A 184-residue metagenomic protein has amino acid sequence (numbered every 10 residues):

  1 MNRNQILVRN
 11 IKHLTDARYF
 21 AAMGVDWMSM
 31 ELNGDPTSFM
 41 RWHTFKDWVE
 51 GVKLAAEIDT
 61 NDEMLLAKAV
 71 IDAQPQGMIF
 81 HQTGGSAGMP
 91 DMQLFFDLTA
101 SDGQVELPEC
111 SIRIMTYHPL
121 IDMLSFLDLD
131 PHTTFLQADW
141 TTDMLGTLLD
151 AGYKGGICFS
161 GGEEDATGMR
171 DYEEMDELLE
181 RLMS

Functional and structural regions predicted by a protein language model:
M1-G85, L120-I157, G161-S184: Conserved N-terminal beta1-alpha1 strand-loop-helix module at the mouth
G77, Q93, S111-I112, T133: Structural motif
P90-L98: Phosphate-end processing signature that detects enzymes handling 5′-triphosphorylated RNA and polyphosphate
F95, R113-I114, F135, C158: Ordered hydrophobic segments in well-structured contexts
D97-F126: Internal catalytic-core helix/loop-beta-alpha segment that presents or stabilizes conserved functional determinants
